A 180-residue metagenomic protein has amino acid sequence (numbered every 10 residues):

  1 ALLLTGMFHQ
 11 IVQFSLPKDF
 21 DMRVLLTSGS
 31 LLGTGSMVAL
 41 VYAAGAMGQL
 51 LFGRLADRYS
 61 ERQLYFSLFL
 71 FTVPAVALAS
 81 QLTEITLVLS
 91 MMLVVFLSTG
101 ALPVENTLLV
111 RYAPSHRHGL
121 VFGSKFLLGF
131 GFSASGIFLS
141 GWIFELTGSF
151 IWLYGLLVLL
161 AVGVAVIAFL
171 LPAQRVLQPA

Functional and structural regions predicted by a protein language model:
A1-A46: Extracytoplasmic gate region of multi-pass secondary transporters
F14, K18, N106-Y112: Intracellular helix-loop hinge segments at the cytoplasmic ends of transmembrane helices in 12-TM rocker-switch-type
Y42-L50, S133-A134: Residue-level signature of mid-helix packing/kink "hotspots" within the transmembrane helices of 12-pass Major
G48-S60, F144-E145: Helix-to-loop junctions at the C-terminal end of transmembrane segments in multipass secondary transporters
R58-L108: C-terminal transmembrane helical hairpin of 12-TM major facilitator-type secondary transporters
S80, G155-A180: Multi-pass alpha-helical transporter architecture, strongest for 12-TM Major Facilitator/SLC carriers used
H116-T147: A late C-terminal transmembrane helix in Major Facilitator Superfamily
W142-L160: A membrane-interface helix-boundary motif in multi-pass transporters
